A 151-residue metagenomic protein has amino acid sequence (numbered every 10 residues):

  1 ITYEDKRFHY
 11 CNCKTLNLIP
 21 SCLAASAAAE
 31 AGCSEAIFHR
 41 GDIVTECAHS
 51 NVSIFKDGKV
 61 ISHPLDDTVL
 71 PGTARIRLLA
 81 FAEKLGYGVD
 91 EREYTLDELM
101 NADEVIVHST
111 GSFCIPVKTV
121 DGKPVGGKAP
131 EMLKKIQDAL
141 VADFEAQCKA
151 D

Functional and structural regions predicted by a protein language model:
I1-D151: Helix-start/capping segments and mature chain N-termini
